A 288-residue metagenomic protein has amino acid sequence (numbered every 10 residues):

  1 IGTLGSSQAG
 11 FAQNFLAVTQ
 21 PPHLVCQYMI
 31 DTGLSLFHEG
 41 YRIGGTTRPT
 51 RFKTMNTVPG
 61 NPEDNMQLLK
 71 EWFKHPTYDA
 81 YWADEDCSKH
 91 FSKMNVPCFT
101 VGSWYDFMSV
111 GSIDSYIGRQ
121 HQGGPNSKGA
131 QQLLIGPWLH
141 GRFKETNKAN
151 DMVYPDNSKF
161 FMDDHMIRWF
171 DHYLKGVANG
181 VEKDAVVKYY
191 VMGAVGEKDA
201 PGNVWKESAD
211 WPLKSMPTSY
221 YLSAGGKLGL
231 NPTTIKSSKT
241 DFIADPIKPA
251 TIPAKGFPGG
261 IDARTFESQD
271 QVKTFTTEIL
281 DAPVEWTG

Functional and structural regions predicted by a protein language model:
I1-V181: Active-site-proximal cap/loop segments of hydrolase catalytic domains
N150-G288: C-terminal, loop-rich substrate-recognition/catalytic regions characterized by aromatic stacking residues
